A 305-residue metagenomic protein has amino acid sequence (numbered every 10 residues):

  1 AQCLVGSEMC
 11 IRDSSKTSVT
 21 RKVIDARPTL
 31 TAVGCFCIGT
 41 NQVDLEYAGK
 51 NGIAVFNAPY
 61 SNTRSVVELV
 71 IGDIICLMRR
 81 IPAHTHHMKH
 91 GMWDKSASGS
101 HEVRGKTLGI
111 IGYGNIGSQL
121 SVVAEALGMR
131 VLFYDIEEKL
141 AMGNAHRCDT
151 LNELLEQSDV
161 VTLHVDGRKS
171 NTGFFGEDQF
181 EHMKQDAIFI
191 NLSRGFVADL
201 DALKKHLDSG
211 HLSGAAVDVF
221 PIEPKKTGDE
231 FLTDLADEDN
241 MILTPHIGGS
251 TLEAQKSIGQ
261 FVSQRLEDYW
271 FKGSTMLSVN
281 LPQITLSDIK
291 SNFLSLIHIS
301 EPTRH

Functional and structural regions predicted by a protein language model:
A1-G6, I11, I297-H305: Single conserved hydrophobic/aromatic residue that forms the stacking wall/gate of nucleotide- or nucleobase-binding
T17-I24, L132, I136-L232, S250: Rossmann-like adenosine-cofactor binding region
N51, F56-T107, Q119-A126, Y269-S278: Phosphate-binding beta-alpha-beta segment of Rossmann-like dinucleotide-binding domains, i.e., the NAD(P)
V55-F56, D186-I188, L192-L296, S300 (+1 more regions): Rossmann-like dinucleotide-binding domain for NAD(H)/NADP(H)
Y113-G114: Glycine-rich Rossmann-fold phosphate-binding loop(s) that bind the pyrophosphate of adenine dinucleotide cofactors
